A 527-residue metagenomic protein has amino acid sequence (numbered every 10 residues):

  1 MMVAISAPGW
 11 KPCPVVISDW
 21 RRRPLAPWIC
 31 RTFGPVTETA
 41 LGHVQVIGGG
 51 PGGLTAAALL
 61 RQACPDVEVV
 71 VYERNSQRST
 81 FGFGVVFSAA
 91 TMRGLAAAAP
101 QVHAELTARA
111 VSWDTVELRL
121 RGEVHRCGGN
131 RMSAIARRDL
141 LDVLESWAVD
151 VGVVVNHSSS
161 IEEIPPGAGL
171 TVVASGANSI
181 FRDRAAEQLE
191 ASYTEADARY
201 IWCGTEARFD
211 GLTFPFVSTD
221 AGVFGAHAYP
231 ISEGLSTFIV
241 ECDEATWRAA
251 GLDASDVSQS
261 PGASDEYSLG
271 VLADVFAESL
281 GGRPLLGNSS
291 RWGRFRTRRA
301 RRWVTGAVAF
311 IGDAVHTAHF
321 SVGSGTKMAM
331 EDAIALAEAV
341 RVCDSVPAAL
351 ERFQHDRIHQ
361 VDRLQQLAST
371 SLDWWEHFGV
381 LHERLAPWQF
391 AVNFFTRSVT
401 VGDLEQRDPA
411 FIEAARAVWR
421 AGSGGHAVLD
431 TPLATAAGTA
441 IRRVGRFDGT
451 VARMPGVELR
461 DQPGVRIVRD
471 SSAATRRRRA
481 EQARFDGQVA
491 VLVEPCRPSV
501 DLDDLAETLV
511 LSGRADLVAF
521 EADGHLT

Functional and structural regions predicted by a protein language model:
A7-W10, P14-H43, Q62-D66, L433-Q462 (+4 more regions): Extreme N-terminal leader/targeting segments of oxidoreductases
L25-W28, G34-A40, E338-G464: C-terminal helical "tail/cap" subdomain of flavin- and related membrane-associated enzymes
T37-L41, S88-W202, A421-V428: Conserved N-terminal helical subregion
V46-Q62, C203, R291-T370: Conserved mid-domain beta->alpha element of the FAD-binding
G52, Q77, N178: Conserved Rossmann-like nucleotide-cofactor binding loop
R61-F81: Glycine-rich FAD pyrophosphate-binding loop
S76-G94: Conserved N-terminal glycine-rich FAD pyrophosphate-binding loop of Rossmann-like flavoproteins
C127-N130, L212-R294: Conserved FAD/dinucleotide-binding core of flavoprotein oxidoreductases
